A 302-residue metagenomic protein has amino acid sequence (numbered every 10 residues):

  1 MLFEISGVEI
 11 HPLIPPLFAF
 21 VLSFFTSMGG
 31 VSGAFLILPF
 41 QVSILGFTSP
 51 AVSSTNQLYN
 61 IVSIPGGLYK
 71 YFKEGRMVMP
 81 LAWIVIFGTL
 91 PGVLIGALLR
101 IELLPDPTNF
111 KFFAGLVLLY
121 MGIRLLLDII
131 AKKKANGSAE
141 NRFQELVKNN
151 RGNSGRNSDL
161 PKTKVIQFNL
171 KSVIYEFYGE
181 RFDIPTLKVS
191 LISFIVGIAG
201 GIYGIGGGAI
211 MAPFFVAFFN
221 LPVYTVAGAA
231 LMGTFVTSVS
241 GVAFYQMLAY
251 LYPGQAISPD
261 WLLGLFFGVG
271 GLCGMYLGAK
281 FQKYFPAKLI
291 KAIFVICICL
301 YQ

Functional and structural regions predicted by a protein language model:
M1-L22, S43, F72-V196, A217 (+1 more regions): Juxtamembrane transmembrane-helix boundary motif
A19-G30, F194-G204, T237: Transmembrane alpha-helix interface/packing and boundary motifs in multi-pass membrane proteins, characterized by
S23, S53-I61, I86-L90, A227-S238 (+1 more regions): Transmembrane helix-bundle signature of multi-pass membrane transporters/permeases
T26, S63, G92, G96 (+2 more regions): Alpha-helical transmembrane segments of multipass membrane proteins
G29-I37, Y203-F214: Transmembrane helix boundary and interhelical junction motifs in multipass membrane proteins
A34-I86: Juxtamembrane transmembrane-helix termini in multi-pass membrane transport proteins
I37-A51, I210-T225: Interfacial segments of multi-pass membrane proteins
A212-P213, A230-T237, G241, F267 (+2 more regions): Feature representing long, continuous alpha-helical segments
